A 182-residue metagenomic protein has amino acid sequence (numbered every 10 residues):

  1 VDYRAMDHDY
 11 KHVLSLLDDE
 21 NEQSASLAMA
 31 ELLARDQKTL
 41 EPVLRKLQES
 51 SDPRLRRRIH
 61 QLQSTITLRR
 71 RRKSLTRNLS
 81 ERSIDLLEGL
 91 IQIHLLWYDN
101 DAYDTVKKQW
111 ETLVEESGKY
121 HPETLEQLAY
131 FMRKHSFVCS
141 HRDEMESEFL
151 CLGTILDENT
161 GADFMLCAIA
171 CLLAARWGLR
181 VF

Functional and structural regions predicted by a protein language model:
Y3-A34, K38-F182: A structural boundary/capping signal
